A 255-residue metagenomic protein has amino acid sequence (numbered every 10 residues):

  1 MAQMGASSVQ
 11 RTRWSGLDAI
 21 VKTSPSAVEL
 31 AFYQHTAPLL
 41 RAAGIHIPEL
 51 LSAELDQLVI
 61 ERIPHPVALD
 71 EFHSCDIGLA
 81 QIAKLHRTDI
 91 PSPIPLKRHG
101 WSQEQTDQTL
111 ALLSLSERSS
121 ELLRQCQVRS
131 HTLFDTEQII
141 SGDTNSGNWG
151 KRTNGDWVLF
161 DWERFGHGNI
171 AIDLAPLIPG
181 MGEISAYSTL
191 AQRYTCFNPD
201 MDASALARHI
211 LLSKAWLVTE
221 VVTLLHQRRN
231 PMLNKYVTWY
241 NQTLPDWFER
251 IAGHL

Functional and structural regions predicted by a protein language model:
M1-Q3: Protein kinase glycine-rich loop
A6-R13, I20, Q127-I172: Active-site acidic catalytic loop and adjacent metal/ATP-binding pocket of ATP-dependent phosphoryl transfer enzymes
L17-V59, P64-R87: A conserved alpha-helical element in kinase catalytic cores
A31-H35, T109, L122-F134: Short Pro/Gly-enriched beta-strand edge/turn motifs at strand-loop
L55-E71, T106-Q108, A215-N234: A glycine-centered beta->alpha junction motif in the catalytic cores of kinase/phosphotransferase enzymes
V67-S120, D135-E137, G166-H167: A cross-family kinase active-site recognition segment
A171-M201, S213-T243: Active-site activation/catalytic loop segments of kinase-like enzymes and analogous catalytic loops in related
Y240-L255: Regulatory N- and C-terminal appendages and interdomain linkers associated with kinase/kinase-like NTP transferase
